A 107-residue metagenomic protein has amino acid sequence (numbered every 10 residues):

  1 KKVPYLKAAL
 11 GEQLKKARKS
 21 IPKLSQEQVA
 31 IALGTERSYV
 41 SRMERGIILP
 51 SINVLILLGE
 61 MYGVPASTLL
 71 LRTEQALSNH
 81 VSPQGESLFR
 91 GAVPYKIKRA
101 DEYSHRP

Functional and structural regions predicted by a protein language model:
K1, E60, L70-P107: Short, charged recognition helix plus adjacent turn of helix-turn-helix-like nucleic-acid-binding domains
K1-I21: A short, Lys/Arg-rich alpha-helix, primarily the initiator
E12, K23-L24, P50-N53: Residue-level signal for the short linker/turn that defines the boundary of a DNA-recognition helix
K15-K16, E27, I56: Residues within the helices of the helix-turn-helix
R18, A30, G59: The alpha-helix within a helix-turn-helix
K19, G34, R45-I47, E74: Residue-level detection of the helix-turn-helix DNA-binding "recognition helix"
I21-R42: Short alpha-helical DNA-recognition segment
G34, N53-T68: DNA major-groove recognition helix of helix-turn-helix/homeodomain DNA-binding modules
